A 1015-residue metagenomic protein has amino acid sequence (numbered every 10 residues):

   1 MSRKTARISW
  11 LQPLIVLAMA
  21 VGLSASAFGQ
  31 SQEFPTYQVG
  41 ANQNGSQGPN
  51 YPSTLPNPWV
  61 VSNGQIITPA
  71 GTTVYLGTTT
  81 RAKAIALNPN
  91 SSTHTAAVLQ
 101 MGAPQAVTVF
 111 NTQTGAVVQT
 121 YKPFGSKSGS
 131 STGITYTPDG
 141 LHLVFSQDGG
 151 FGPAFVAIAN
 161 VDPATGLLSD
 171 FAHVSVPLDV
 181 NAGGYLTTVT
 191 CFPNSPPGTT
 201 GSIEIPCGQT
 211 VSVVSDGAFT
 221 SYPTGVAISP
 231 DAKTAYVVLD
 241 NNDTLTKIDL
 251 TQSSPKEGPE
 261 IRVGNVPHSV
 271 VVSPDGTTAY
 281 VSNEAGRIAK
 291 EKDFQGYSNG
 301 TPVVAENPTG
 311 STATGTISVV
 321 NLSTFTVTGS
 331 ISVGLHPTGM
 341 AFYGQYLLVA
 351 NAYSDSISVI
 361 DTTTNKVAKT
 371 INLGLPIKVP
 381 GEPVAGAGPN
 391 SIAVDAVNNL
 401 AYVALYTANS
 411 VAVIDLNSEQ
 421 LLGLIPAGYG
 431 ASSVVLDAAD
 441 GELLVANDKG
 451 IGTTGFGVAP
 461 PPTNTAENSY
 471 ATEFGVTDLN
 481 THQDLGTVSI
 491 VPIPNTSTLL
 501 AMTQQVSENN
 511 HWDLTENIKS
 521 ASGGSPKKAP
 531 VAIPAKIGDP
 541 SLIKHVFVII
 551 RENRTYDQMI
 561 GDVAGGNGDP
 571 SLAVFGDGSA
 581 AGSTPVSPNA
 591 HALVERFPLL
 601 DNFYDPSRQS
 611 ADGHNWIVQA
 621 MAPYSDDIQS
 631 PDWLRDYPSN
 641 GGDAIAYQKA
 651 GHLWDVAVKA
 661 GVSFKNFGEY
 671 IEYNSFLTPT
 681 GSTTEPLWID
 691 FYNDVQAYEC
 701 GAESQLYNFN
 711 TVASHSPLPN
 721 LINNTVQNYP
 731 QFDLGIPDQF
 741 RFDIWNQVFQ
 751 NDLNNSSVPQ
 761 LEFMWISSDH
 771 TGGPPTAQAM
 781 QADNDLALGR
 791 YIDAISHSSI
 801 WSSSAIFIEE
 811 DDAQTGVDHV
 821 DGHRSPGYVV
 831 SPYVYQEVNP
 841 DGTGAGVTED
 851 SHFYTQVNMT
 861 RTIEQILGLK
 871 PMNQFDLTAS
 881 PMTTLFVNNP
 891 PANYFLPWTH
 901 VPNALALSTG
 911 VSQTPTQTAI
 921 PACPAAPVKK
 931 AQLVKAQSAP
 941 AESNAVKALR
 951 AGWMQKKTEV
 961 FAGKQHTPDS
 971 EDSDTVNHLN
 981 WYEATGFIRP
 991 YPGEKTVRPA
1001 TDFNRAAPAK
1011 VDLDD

Functional and structural regions predicted by a protein language model:
M1-S2, G29-Q30: Initiator methionine at the very start of the polypeptide chain
S2-I15: Bacterial N-terminal signal peptides that target proteins for export
A6, V21-L23, V226, V270: Intrinsic disorder/low-complexity segments
Q12-S26: Bacterial N-terminal signal peptides
V16, I67, T481, S610 (+1 more regions): A generic structural signal for short, non-catalytic loop/turn and secondary-structure boundary residues
Q30-V531: Predominantly soluble domains enriched in secretory-pathway, periplasmic, or organellar proteins
L500-D1015: N-terminal pro-sequences and low-complexity stem/linker regions of secreted or lumenal proteins
